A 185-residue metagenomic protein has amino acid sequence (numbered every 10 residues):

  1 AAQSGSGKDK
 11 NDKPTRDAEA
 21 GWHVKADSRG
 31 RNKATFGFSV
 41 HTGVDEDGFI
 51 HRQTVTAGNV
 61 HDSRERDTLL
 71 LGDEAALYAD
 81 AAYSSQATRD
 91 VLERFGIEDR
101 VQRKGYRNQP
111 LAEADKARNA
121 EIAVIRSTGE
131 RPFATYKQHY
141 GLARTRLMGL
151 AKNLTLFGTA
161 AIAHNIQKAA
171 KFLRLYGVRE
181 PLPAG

Functional and structural regions predicted by a protein language model:
A1-R94: Polybasic low-complexity intrinsically disordered regions
V44-E46, R103-G105, K137-Y140: Short, small-residue-rich loop/turn micro-motifs
V55-A57, R103-R107: Short, acidic/turn-prone active-site loops that include or flank metal/cofactor- and phosphate-binding residues
R64, A87, R107-D115: Short, charged, surface-exposed secondary-structure boundary motifs
A76-Y78, R100-V101, K171, L175: Acidic/polar loop patches that form or flank catalytic/metal-binding clefts of enzymes that bind anionic ligands
A81, R103-K104, R131: Short secondary-structure boundary segments
F95, D115-G185: Basic, amphipathic alpha-helical segments enriched in Lys/Arg and hydrophobic/aromatic residues
F95-R103: Short hydrophobic/aromatic-enriched beta-strand-loop microsegments
